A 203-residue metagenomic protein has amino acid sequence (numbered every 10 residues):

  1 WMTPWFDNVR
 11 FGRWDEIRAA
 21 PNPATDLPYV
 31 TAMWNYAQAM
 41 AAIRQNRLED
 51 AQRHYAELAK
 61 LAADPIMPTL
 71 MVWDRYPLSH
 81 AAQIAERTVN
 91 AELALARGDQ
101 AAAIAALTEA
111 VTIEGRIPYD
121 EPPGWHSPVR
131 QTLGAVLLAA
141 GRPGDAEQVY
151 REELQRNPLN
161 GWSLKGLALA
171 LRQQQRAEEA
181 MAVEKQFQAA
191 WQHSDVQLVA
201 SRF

Functional and structural regions predicted by a protein language model:
A20-Y29, A59-D64, D74-L78, T112-D120 (+2 more regions): Solenoid-like repeat scaffolds
